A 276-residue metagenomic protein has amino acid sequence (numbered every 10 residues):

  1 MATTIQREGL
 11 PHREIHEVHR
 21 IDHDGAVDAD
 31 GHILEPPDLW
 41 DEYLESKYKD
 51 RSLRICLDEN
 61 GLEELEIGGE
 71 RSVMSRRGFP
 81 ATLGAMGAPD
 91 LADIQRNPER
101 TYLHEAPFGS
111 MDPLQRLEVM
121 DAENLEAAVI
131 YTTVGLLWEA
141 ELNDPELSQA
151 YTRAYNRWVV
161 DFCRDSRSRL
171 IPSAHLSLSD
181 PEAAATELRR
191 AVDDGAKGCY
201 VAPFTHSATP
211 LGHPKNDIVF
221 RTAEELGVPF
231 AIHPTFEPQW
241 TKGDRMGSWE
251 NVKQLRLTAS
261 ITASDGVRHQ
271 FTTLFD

Functional and structural regions predicted by a protein language model:
M1-D276: Helix-coil boundary/capping segments in enzymes
